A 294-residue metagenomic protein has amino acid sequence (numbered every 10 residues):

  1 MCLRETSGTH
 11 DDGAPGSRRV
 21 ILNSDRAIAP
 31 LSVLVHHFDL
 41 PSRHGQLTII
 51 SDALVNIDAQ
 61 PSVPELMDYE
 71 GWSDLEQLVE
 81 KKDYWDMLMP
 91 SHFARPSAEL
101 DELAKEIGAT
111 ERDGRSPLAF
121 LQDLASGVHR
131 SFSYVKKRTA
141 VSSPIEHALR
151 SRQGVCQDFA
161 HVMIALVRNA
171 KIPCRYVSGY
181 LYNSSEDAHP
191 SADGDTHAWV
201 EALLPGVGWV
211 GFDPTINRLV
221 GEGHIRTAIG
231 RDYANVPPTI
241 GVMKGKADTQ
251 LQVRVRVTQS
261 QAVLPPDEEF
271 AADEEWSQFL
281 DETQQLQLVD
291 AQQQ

Functional and structural regions predicted by a protein language model:
M1-Q153, N169-Q294: Mixed-charge, low-complexity segments
A165: Surface-exposed charge patches
